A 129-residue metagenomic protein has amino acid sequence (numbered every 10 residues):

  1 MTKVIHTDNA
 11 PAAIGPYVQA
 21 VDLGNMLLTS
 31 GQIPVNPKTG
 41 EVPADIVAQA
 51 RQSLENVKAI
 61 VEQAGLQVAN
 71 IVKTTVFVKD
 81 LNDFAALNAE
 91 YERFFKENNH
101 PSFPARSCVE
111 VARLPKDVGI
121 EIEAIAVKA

Functional and structural regions predicted by a protein language model:
T2-A129: Short, polar/acidic, helix-capping and beta-turn segments at strand->helix junctions that line the mouths
